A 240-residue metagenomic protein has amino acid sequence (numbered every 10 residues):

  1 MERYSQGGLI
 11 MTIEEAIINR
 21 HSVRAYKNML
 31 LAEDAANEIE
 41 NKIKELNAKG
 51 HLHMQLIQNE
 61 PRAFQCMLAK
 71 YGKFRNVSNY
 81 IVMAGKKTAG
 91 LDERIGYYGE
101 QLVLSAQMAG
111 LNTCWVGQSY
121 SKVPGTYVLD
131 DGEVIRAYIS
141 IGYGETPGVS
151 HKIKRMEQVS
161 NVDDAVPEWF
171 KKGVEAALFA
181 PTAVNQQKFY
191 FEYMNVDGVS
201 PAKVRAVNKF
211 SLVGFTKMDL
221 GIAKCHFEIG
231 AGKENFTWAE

Functional and structural regions predicted by a protein language model:
E2-E240: Acidic, surface-exposed loops and disordered segments
